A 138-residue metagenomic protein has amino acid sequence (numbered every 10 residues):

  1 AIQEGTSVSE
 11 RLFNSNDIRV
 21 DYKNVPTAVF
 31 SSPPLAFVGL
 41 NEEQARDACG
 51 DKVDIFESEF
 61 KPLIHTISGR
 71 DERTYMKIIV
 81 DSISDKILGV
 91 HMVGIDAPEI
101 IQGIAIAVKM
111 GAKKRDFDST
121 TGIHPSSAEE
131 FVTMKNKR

Functional and structural regions predicted by a protein language model:
A1-E4, D21, D96: Short acidic-hydrophobic sequence patches enriched in Asp/Glu that either
A1-N16: An active-site-proximal "capping" alpha-helix that borders the catalytic cofactor pocket
F13-I18, V25, F30-N41, R46-R138: Flexible, glycine-rich terminal cap/loop adjacent to redox cofactors in electron-transfer oxidoreductases
